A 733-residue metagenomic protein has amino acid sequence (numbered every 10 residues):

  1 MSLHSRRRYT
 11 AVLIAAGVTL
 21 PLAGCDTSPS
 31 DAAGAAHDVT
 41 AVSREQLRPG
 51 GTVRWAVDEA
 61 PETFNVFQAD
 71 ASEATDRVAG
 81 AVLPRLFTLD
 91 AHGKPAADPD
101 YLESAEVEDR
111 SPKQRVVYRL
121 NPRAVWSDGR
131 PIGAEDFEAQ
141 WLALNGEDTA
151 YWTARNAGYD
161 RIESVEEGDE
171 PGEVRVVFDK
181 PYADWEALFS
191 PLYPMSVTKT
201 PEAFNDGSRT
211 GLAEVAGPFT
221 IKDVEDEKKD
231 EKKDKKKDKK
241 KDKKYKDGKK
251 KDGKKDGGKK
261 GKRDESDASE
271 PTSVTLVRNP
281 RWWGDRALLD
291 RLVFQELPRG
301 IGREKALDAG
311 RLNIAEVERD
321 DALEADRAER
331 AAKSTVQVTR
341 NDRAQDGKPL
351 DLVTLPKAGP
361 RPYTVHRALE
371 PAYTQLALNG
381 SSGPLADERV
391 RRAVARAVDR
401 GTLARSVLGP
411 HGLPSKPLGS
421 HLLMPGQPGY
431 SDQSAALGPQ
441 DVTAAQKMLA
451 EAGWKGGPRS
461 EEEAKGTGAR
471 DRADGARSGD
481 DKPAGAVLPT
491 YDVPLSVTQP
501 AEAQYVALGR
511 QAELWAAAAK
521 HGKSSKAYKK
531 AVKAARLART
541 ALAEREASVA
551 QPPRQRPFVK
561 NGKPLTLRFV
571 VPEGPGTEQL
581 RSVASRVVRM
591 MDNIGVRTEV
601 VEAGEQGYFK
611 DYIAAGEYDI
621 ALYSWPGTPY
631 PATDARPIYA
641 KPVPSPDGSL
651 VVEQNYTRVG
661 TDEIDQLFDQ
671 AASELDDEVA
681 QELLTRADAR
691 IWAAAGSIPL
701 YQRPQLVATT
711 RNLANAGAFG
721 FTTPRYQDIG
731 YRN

Functional and structural regions predicted by a protein language model:
P21-G24: C-terminal motif of bacterial Sec signal peptides marking the signal peptidase cleavage site
D26, A35-D38, E225, V398-D432 (+6 more regions): Detector for C-terminal structural segments
R48, T153-R209, P218: Surface-exposed binding/hinge segments that line and control ligand-binding clefts or catalytic entry sites
V53-S111, L142, E214, T220: N-terminal lobe/hinge region of extracytoplasmic solute-binding protein
R54, I132-Q140, E173-V177, D346-G419 (+6 more regions): Alpha-helical secondary-structure segments
H92, F189-V293, I301-G302, V442-T443 (+1 more regions): Gly/Pro-rich hinge or "lid" segments in bacterial periplasmic/extracellular proteins
S104-Y151, R303-A306, P384-A386, R391: Aromatic- and charge-enriched surface segment that lines or borders ligand/interaction sites
A268-T275, Q295-S381, R405-P417: Extracellular/periplasmic solute-recognition and catalytic clefts
